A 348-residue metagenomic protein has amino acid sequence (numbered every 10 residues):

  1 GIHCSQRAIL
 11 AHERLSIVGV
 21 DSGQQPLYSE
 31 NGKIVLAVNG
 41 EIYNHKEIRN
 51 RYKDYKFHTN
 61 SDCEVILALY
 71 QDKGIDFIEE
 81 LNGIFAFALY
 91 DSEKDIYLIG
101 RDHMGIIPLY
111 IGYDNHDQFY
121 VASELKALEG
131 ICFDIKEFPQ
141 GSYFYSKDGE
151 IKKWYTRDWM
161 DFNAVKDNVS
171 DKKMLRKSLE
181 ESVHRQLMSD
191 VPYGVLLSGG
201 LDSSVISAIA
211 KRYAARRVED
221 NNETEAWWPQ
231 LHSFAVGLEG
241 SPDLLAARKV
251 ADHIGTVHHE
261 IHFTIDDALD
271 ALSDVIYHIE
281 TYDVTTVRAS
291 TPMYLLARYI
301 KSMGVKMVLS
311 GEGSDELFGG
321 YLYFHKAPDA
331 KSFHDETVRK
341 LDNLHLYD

Functional and structural regions predicted by a protein language model:
G1-T281, M293: Cysteine-centered catalytic environments shared across enzyme families
R49, D114, I209, A289 (+2 more regions): N-terminal low-complexity, intrinsically disordered patches enriched in charged
D283-A289: Short, flexible loop segments at the rims of nucleotide/cofactor-binding pockets, characterized by
V287, L295-D348: Active-site adenylate/phosphate-handling loop in enzymes that bind or generate adenylated species
